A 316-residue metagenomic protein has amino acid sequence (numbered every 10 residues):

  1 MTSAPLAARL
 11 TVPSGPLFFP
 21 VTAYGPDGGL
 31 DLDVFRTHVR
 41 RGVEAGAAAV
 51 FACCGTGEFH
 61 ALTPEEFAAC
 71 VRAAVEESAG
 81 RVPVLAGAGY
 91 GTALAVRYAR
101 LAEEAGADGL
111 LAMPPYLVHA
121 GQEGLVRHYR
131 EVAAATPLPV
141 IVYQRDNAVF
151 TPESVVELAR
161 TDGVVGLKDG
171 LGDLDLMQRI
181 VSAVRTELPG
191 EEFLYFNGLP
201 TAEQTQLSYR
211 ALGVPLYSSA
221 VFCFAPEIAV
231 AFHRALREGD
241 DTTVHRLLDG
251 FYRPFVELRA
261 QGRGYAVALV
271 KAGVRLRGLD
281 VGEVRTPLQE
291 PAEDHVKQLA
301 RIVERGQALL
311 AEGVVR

Functional and structural regions predicted by a protein language model:
T2-F150, G313: Active-site beta->alpha loop and helix N-cap motifs at the rims of alpha/beta catalytic domains
A4-L6, V12, L17-T22, A45-G46 (+3 more regions): C-terminal alpha-helical cap/extension of soluble enzyme domains
F35, F67, V71, A95 (+4 more regions): A general structural signal for well-ordered alpha-helical segments in protein cores
R36-V39, V71, A99, V181 (+3 more regions): A generic alpha-helix structural signal
A45, A69, A73-S78, L101-A105 (+8 more regions): Alpha-helical structural signal in soluble globular domains
L62-E65, R97-Y98, Q122-L125, E153-V155 (+3 more regions): Short secondary-structure transition/capping segments
V82-P83, V140, G166, D175 (+2 more regions): Secondary-structure boundary/capping signal
A134, D146-F255, R259-R263: Catalytic alpha/beta core domains of metabolic enzymes, predominantly
